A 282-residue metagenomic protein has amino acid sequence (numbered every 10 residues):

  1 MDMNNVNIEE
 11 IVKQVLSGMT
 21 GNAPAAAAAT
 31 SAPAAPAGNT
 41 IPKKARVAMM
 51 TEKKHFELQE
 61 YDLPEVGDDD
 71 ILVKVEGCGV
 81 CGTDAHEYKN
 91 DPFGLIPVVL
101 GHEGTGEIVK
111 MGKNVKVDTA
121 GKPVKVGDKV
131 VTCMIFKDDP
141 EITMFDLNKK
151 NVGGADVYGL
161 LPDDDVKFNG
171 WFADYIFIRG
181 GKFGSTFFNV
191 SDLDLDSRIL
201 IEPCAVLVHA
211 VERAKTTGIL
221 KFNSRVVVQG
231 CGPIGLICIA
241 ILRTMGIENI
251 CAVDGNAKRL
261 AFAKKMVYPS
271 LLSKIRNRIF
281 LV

Functional and structural regions predicted by a protein language model:
M1-N39: Protein-protein interaction and targeting regions used for scaffolding, dimerization, and localization
I41-A48: Short structural boundary motif marking the start of a folded domain
A48-F56: Extracellular beta-rich ligand/substrate-recognition surface
D62-C78, D91-M144: Glycine-rich beta-strand-centered segment in the early N-terminal region that forms part of a ligand/cofactor-binding
T83-K89: Cytochrome P450 core scaffold surrounding the K-helix E-X-X-R motif and the conserved "meander" helix-loop region
D118, D138-R225: NAD(P)H dinucleotide-binding glycine-rich loop of Rossmann-like/cofactor-binding domains, especially the beta1-alpha1
L193-N277: Mid-domain Rossmann-like dinucleotide-binding core that forms the NAD(H)/NADP(H) cofactor-binding site
